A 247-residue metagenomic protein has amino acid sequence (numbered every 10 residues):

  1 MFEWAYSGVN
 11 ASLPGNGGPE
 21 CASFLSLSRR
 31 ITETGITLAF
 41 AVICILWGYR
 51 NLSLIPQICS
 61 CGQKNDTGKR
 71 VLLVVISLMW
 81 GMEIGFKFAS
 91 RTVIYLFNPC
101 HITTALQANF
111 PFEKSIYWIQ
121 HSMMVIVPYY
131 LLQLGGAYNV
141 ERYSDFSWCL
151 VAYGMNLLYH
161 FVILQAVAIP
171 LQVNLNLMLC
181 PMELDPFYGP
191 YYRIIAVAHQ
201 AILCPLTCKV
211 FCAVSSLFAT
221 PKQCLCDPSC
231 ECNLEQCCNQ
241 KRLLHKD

Functional and structural regions predicted by a protein language model:
M1-F88, C212-P221: N-terminal signal-anchor/initial transmembrane insertion module of eukaryotic multi-pass membrane proteins
Y6, Y49, Y95, Y117 (+6 more regions): Sequence-level detector for tyrosine residue identity
N10-S12, M123, V127, G136 (+1 more regions): A generic structural signal for solvent-exposed, polar alpha-helical segments
E20-L38, Y143-F211, L225-D247: Membrane-interface transmembrane-helix boundary segments in multi-pass integral membrane proteins
L27-I31, R50-G68, M82-C100, A108-Y117 (+3 more regions): Membrane-lumen (extracellular) interface motif
I36-W47, L73-G85, P99-A108, S115-Q133 (+3 more regions): Hydrophobic alpha-helical cores of multi-pass transmembrane domains in eukaryotic membrane proteins
R70-L73, I94-F97, H101, K114 (+5 more regions): Short, contiguous, pocket-lining structural segments that sit at or immediately flank catalytic/ligand-binding sites
L131-G135, V210-S216: Membrane-water interface at the C-terminal end of transmembrane alpha helices
